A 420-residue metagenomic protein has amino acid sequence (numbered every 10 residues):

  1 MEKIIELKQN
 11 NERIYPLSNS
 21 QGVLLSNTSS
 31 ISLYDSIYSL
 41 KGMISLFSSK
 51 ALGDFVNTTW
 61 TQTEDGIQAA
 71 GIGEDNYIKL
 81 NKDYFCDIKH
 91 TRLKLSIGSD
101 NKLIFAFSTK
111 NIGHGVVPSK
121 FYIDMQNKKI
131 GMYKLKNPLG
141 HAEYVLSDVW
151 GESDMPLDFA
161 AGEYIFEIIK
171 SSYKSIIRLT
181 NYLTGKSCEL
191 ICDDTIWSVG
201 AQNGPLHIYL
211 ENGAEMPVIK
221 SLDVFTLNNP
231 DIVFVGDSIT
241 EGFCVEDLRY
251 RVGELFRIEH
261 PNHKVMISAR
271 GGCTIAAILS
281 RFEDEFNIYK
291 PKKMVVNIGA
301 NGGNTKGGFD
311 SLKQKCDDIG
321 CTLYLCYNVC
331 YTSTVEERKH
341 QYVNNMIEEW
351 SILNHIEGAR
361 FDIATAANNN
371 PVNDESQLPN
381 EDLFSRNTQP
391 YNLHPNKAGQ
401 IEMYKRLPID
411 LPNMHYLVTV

Functional and structural regions predicted by a protein language model:
M1-S39, A214: Short, low-complexity N-terminal tether/leader segments at secretion or assembly junctions of large, surface-exposed
Q68-H141: Secretory/extracellular carbohydrate-interaction modules and structurally similar beta-sandwich "look-alikes"
L93, A161-L179: Short tryptophan-centered beta-strand motifs in secreted/extracellular beta-sheet-rich domains of glycan-recognition
P138-I165: Short, aromatic/His-centered strand-loop micro-motif at the edge of beta-sheets
N181-N203: Short, solvent-exposed beta-strand-to-loop segments that form ligand-recognition rims of beta-rich domains
E211-G271, A276, R281-K290: Serine-esterase "nucleophile elbow" of acetyl-processing enzymes
N297-N301, K313-Y342, A364: Active-site segments of SGNH/GDSL-like serine hydrolases that catalyze O-acetyl group transfer/hydrolysis on lipids
T332-V420: Catalytic His-Asp segment of secreted/periplasmic serine-dependent ester chemistry enzymes
